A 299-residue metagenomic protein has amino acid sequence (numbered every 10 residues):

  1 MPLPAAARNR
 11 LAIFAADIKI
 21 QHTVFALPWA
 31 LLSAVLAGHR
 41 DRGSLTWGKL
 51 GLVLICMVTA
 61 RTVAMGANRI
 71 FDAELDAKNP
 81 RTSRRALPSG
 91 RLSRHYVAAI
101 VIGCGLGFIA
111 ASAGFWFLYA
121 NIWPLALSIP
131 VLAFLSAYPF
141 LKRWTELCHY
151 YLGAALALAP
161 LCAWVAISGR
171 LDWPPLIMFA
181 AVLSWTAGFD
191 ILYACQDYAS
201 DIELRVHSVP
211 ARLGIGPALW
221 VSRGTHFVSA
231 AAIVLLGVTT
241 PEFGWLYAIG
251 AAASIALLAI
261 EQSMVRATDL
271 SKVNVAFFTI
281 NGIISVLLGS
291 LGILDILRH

Functional and structural regions predicted by a protein language model:
M1-A12, R69-L92, I191-G216, M264-V273: Cytosolic, membrane-interface loops and tails of multi-pass inner-membrane proteins
A7, L11, P28, G51 (+5 more regions): Alpha-helical membrane-protein architecture signal
A7-A12, L235-H299: Extended hydrophobic alpha-helices typical of membrane-associated regions
A15-A16, V63, R85-M178, A259-R266: Intramembrane alpha-helical segments
P28-S33, L152-I167, R212-I215, F278-G292: Small-residue-rich segments of transmembrane alpha-helices in multi-pass membrane proteins, especially helix faces
W29-L36, D41-F71, R81, G105-A113 (+4 more regions): Membrane-embedded alpha-helical segments that form the functional core of polytopic membrane enzymes, especially those
A30-G38, F108-W116, L135-P139, P160-I167 (+4 more regions): Structural signal for membrane-spanning alpha-helices in multi-pass inner-membrane proteins, emphasizing helix cores
L50-M57, A73-S128, E203-F243, Y247-A251 (+2 more regions): Multi-pass membrane catalytic core of lipid/isoprenoid biosynthesis enzymes
